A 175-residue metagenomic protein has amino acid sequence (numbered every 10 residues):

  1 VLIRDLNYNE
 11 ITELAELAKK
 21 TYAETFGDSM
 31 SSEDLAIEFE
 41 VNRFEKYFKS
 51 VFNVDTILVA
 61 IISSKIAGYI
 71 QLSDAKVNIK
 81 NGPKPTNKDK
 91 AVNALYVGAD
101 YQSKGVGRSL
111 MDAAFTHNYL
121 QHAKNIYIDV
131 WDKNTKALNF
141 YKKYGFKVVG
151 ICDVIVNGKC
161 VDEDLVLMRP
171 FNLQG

Functional and structural regions predicted by a protein language model:
V1-I3: Extreme N-terminal starter segment of soluble prokaryotic enzymes
D5-I11, A15-D28, D34-D100, M111-A113 (+3 more regions): Acetyl-CoA-dependent GNAT
A36, S103, N125-I126: A generic structural signal for short
D55-T56, H122-K124: Short coil/turn segments at beta-strand junctions that form active-site/ligand-binding loops
I66, S103-G105, V148: Short glycine/serine/threonine-biased micro-segments
P85-K90, K124-L138, K142-Y144, G150-G175: C-terminal "cap" of GNAT-fold acetyltransferases
A94-D112, Q121, D132-N139, K143-Y144: Conserved glycine-rich acetyl-CoA-binding loop
